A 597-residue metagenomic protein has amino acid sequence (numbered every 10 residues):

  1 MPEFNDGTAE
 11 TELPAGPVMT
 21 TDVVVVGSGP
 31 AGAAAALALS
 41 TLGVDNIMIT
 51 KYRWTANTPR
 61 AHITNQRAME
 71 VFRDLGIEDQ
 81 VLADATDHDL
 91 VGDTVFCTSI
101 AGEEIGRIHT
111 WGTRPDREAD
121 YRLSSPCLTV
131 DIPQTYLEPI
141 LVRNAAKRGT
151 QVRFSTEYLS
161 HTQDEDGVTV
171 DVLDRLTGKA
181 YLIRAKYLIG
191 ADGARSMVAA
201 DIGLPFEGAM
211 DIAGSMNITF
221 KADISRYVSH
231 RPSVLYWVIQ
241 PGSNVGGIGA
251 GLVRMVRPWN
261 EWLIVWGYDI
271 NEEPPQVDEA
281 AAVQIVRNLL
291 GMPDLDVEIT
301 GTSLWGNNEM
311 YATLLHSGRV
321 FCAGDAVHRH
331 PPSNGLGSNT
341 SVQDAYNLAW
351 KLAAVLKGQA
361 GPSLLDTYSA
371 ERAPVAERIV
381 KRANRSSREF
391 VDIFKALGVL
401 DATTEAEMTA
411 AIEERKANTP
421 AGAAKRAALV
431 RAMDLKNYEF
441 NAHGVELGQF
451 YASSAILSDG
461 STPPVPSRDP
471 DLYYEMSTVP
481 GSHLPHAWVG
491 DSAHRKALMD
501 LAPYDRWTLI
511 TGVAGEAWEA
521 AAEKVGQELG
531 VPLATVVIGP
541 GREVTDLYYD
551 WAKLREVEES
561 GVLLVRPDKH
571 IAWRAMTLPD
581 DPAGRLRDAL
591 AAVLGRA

Functional and structural regions predicted by a protein language model:
M1-F4, A353-S482, A493-H494, D500-P503 (+4 more regions): C-terminal helical "tail/cap" subdomain of flavin- and related membrane-associated enzymes
M1-V23, A38-L42: Extreme N-terminal leader/targeting segments of oxidoreductases
M19-T21, L176-Y187, A191: Core beta-strand elements of the Rossmann-like FAD/NAD(P) dinucleotide-binding domain in flavoenzyme oxidoreductases
S28-A36, L141, G190, E272 (+7 more regions): Conserved mid-domain beta->alpha element of the FAD-binding
S40-A61: Glycine-rich FAD pyrophosphate-binding loop
R60-A146, V245-G246: Active-site-adjacent segment of FAD-dependent monooxygenases/related oxidoreductases
V81, R143, Y187, A191-N307: Conserved FAD-binding catalytic core of PHBH/FMO-like flavoproteins
F154-T169: A conserved short coil-to-beta-strand element within the FAD-binding core of flavoproteins
